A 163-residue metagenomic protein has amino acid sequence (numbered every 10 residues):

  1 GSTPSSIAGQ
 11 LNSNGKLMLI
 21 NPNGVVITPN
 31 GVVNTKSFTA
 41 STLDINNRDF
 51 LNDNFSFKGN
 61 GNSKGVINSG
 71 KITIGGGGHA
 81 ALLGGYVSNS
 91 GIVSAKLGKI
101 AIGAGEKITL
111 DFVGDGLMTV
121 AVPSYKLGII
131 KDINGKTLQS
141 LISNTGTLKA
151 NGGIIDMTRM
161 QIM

Functional and structural regions predicted by a protein language model:
G1-M163: Extracellular and secretory-pathway beta-repeat/beta-biased strand scaffolds
